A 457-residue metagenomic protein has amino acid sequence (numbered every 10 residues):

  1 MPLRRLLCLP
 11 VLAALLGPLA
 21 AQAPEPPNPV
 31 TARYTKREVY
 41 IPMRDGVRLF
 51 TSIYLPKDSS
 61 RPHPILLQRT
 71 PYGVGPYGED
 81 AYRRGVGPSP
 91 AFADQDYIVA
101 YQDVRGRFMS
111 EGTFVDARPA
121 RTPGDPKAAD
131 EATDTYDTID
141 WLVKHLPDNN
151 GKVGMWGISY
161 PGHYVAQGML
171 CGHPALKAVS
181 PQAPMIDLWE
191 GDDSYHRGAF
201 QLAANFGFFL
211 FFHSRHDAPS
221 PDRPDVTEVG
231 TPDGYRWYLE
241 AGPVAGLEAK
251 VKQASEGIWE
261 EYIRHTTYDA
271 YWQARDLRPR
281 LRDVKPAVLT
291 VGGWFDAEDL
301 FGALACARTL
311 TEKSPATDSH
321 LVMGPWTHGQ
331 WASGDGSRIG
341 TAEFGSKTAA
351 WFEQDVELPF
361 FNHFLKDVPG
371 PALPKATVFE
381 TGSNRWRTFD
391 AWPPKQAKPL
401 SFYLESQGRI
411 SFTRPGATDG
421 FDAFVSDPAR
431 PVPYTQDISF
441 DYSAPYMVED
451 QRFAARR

Functional and structural regions predicted by a protein language model:
P24-R61: N-terminal cap/lid segment of alpha/beta-hydrolase-fold proteins
S60-H145, D193-S194, F200, S333-F344: Cap/lid segment of the alpha/beta-hydrolase catalytic domain
G75, Y82-G85, D94, D116-A128 (+2 more regions): Accessory cap/linker subdomain of secreted extracellular hydrolases
V143, Y160-H173: Short glycine-enriched nucleophile-adjacent loop and the immediately C-terminal alpha-helix near the catalytic center
P147-S159: Alpha/beta-hydrolase fold nucleophile elbow
V229-A245, V322, W331, G336-R457: C-terminal, loop-rich substrate-recognition/catalytic regions characterized by aromatic stacking residues
V284, T290-G292: Short beta-strand/loop motif that positions the catalytic acidic residue of the alpha/beta-hydrolase fold
L300-S319: Active-site-adjacent alpha-helix of alpha/beta-hydrolase-fold enzymes
